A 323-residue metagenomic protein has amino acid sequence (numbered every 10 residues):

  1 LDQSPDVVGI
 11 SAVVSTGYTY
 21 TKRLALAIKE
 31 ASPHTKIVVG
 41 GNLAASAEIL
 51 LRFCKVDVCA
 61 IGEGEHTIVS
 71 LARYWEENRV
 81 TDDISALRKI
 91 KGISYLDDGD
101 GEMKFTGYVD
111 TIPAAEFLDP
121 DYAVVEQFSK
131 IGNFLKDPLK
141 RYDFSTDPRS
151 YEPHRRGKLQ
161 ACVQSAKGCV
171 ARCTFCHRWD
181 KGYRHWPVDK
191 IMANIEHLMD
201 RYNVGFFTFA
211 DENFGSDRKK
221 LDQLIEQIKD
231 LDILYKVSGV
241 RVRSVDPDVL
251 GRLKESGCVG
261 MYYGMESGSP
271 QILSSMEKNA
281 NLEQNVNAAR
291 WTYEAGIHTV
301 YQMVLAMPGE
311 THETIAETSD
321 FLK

Functional and structural regions predicted by a protein language model:
L1-D2, L51-R52, K229, K254 (+1 more regions): Alpha-helix boundary recognition
L1-N194, M199-R201: Acidic, low-complexity intrinsically disordered segments
Y18-T19, E48, R218-K219, H312-E313: Short N-terminal helix/helix-N-cap motif within the alpha/beta-hydrolase-1
L87-G92, H298, T314-K323: A C-terminal junction/extension of Radical SAM enzymes
V124-M307, A316, D320: Radical SAM [4Fe-4S] cluster-binding motif and immediate context
